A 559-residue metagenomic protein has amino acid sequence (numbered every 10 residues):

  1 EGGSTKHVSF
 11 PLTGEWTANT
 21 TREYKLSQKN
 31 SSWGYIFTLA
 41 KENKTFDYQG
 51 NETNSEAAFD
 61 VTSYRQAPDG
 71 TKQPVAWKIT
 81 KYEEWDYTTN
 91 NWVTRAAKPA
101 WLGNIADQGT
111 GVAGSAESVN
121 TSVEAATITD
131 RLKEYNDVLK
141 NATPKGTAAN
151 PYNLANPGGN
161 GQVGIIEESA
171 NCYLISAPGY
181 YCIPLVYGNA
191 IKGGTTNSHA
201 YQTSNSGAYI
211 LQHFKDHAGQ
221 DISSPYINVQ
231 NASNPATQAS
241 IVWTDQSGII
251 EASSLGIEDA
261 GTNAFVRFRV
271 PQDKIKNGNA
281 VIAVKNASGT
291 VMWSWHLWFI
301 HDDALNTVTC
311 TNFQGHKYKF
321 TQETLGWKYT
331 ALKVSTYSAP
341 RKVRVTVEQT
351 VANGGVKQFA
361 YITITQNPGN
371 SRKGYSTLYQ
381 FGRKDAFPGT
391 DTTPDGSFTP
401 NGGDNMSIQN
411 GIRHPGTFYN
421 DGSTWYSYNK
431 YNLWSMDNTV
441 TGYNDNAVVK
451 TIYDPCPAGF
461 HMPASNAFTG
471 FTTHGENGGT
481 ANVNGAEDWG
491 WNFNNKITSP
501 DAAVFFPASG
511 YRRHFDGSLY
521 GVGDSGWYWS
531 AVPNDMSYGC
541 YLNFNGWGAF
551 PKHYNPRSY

Functional and structural regions predicted by a protein language model:
E1-I210, K215, G219-I227, N231-T237 (+5 more regions): Extracytoplasmic cysteine-anchoring/structural motifs
F10-G14, Q28, V270-Q272, N286 (+4 more regions): Short, flexible loop/turn elements at secondary-structure junctions
G103-D107, V112-A113, E124, L132 (+7 more regions): Polybasic, low-complexity Lys/Arg-rich tracts in intrinsically disordered regions that serve as generic basic
G261-N277: Extracellular/luminal low-complexity segments enriched in Ser/Thr/Pro
R267, H414-Y559: C-terminal, surface-exposed recognition/capping segments
K276-A287: A short beta-strand micro-motif common to beta-rich folds, especially ectodomain repeats
T290-S294: Local beta-strand/beta-hairpin segments that build beta-sheet-rich folds
T309-L433: Conserved, compact domain cores that house catalytic/ligand-binding motifs in diverse enzymes and effector modules
